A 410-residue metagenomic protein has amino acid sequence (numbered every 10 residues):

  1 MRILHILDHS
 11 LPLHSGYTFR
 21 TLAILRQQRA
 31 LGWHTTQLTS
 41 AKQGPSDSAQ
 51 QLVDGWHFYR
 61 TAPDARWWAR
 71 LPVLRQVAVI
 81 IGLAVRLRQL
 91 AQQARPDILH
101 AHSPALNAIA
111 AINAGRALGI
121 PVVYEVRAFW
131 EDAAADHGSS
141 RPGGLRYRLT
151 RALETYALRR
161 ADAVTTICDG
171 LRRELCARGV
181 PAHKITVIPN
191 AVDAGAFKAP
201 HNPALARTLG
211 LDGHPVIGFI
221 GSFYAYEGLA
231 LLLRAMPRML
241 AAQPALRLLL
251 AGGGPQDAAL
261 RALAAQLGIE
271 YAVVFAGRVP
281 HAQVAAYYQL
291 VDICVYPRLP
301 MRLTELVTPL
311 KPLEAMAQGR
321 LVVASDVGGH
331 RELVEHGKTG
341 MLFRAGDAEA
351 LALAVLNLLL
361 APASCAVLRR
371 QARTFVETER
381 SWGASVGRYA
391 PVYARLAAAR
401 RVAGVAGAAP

Functional and structural regions predicted by a protein language model:
M1-A62, M239, G407-P410: N-terminal subdomain of nucleotide-sugar transferases
L4-I6, L211-M236: Conserved donor-binding/catalytic core segment of Leloir-type glycosyltransferases
A49-Q50, K198-L211, G404: A short helix/loop element that forms part of the nucleotide-sugar donor recognition site in Leloir-type
G170, A191: Carbohydrate-associated surface elements
A245, A350, N357, S364-E379 (+1 more regions): A short, well-ordered alpha-helix in the C-terminal region of glycosyltransferases
A258-Q283: Nucleotide-activated donor-binding/catalytic signature segment of Leloir-type glycosyltransferases, i.e., the conserved
Y296, E314-A317, L321-A324: Short hydrophobic beta-strand element within catalytic cores of glycosyltransferases and related nucleotide-activated
E335-G337, M341-A348, N357-A363: Conserved acidic donor-binding segment of nucleotide-sugar-dependent glycosyltransferases
